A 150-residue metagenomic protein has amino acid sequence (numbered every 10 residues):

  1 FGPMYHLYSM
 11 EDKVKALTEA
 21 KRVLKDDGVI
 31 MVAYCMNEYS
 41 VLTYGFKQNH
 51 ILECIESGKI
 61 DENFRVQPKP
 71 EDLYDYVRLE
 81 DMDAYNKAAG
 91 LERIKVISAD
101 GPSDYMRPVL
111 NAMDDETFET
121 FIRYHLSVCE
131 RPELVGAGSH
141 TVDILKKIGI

Functional and structural regions predicted by a protein language model:
F1, A33-C35, A99: Alpha/beta-hydrolase-fold catalytic nucleophile elbow
F1-E11: A short SAM/SAH-binding and catalytic strip from SAM-dependent methyltransferases
H6-L7, Y39-T43, S103-M106: Short catalytic/ligand-binding loop motif for oxyanion handling, primarily in non-cytosolic enzymes, centered on
V14-V29: A short glycine-rich, Lys/Arg-flanked "PGG" loop and its adjoining helix->strand segment in the class I
V29-K59: Conserved class I S-adenosyl-L-methionine
I51-Y74, D100: C-terminal alpha-helical "lid/dimerization" subdomain adjacent to the S-adenosyl-L-methionine
E71-G90, I94-V96: Short alpha-helix
I94-I150: A C-terminal cap/extension of S-adenosyl-L-methionine-dependent methyltransferases that defines the acceptor-substrate
